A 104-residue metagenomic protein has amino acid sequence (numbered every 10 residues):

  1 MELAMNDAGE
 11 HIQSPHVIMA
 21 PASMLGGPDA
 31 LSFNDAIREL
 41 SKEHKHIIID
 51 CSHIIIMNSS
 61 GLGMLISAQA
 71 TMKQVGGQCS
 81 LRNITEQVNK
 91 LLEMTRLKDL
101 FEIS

Functional and structural regions predicted by a protein language model:
L3-A4, A8-D35, H53: STAS-typified acidic loop motif
P21, I37-S59: Short, glycine-/small-residue-enriched flexible loop/hinge segments at domain edges that mediate gating
A30-L31, S59-L62: Conserved strand-to-helix beginnings and helix N-cap segments that scaffold or border functional pockets
A36, M64-V75: Catalytic-core regions built around general acid/base machinery
H53, G61-M64, K90-L91, L100: Residue-level recognition of specific faces of alpha-helices
T71-E102: C-terminal structural segments of small proteins and small subunits
